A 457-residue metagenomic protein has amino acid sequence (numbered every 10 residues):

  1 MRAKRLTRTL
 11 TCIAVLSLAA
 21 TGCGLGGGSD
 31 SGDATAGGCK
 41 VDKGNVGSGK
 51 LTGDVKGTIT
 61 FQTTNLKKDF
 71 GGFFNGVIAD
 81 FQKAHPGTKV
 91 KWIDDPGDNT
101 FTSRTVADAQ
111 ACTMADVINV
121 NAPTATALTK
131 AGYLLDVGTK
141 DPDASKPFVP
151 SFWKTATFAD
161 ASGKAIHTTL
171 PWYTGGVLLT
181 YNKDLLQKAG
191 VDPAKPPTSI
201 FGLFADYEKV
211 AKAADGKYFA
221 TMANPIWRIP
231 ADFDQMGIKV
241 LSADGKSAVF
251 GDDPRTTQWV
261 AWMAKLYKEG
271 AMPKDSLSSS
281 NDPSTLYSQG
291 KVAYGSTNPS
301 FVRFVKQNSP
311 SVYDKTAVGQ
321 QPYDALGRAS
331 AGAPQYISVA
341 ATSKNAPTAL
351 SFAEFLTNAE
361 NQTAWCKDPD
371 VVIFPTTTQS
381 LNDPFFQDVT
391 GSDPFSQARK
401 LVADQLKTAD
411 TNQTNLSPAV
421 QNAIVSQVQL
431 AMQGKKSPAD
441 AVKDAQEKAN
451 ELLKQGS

Functional and structural regions predicted by a protein language model:
M1-I59, K83, D440, N450-S457: Short, low-complexity disordered leader/linker segments with a strong preference for bacterial N-terminal type II
K40-K50, A122-G176, D232, A317: Hinge/lid segment of periplasmic solute-binding proteins
G49-L51, G138-S151, P196-T198, Y218-A220 (+6 more regions): Short, solvent-exposed loop/beta-turn-alpha elements that line the ligand-binding surface or hinge of extracytoplasmic
D80-S151, K188-G190, L286, A293-Y294: Extracytoplasmic "Venus flytrap"/periplasmic binding protein-like
A115-D116, A144-L185, P322, G327-A329 (+1 more regions): A structural signal for short loop-to-beta-strand junctions that line the ligand-binding cleft of periplasmic/secreted
A189, A261, K268-M272, Q307-V372 (+1 more regions): Extracytoplasmic/periplasmic substrate-recognition and gating elements
D206-E208, K246-S276: Glycine-centered hinge/linker elements that transmit conformational signals in sensory and ligand-binding systems
D393-A445: C-terminal capping/gating helix-and-loop segments adjacent to ligand/active sites or protein-protein/ligand interfaces
